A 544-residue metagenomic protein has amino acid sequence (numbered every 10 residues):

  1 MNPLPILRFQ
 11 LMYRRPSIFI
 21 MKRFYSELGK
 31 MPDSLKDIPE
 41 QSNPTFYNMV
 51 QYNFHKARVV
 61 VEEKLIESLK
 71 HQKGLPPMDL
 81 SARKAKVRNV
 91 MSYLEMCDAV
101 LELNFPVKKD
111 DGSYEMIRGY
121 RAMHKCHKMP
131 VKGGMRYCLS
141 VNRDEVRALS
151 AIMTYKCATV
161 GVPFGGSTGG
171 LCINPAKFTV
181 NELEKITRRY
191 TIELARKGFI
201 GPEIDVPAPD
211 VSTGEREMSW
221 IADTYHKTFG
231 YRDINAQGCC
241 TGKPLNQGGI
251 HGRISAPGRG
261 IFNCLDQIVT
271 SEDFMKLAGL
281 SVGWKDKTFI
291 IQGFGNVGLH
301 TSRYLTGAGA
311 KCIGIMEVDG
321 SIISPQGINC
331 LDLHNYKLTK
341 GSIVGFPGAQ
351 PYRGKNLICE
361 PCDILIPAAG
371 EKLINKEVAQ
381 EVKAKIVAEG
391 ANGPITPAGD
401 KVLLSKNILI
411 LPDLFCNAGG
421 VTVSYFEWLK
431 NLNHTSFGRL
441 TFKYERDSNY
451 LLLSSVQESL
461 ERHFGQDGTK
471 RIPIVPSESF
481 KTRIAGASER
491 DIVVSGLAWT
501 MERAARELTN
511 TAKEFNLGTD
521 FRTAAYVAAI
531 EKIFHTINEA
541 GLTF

Functional and structural regions predicted by a protein language model:
M1-Y13: N-terminal chloroplast transit peptides
L11, F19-A256, G260-C264, V269 (+3 more regions): N-terminal ligand-binding/catalytic initiation module
E27-T45, I268-V269, K385-F544: Adenosine-phosphate binding glycine-rich loop
T45, M49-Y52, A85, V141-D144 (+20 more regions): Conserved active-site and cofactor/substrate-binding residues in soluble primary-metabolism enzymes
Y120, G170, E203-D205, S219 (+6 more regions): Structural motif
G248-P361: Glycine-rich phosphate/diphosphate-binding loop of Rossmann-like nucleotide-binding domains
G320-I410, F415-G419: Rossmann-like adenosine-cofactor binding region
